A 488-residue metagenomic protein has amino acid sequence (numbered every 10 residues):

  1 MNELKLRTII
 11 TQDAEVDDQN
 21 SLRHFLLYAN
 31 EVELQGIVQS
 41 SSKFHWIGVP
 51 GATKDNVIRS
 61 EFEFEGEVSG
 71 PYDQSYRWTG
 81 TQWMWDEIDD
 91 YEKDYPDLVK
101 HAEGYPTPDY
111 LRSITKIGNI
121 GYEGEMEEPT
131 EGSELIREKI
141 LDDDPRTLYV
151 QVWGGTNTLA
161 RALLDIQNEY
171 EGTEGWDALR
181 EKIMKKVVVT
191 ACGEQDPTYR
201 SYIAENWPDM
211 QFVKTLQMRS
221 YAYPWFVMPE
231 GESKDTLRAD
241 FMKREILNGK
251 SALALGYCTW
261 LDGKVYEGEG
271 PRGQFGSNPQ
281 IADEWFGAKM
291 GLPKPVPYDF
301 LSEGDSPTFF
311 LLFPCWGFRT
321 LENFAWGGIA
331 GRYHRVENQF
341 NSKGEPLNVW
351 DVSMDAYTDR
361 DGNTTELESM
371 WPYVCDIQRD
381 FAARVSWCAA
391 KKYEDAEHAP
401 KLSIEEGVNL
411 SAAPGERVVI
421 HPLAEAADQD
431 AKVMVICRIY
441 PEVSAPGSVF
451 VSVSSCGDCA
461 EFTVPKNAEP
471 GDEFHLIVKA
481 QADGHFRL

Functional and structural regions predicted by a protein language model:
M1-E461, P465-E473: N-terminal acidic, glycine/proline-rich low-complexity segments
Q481-L488: Short, solvent-exposed loop/turn segments at the edges of extracellular beta-sandwich modules
